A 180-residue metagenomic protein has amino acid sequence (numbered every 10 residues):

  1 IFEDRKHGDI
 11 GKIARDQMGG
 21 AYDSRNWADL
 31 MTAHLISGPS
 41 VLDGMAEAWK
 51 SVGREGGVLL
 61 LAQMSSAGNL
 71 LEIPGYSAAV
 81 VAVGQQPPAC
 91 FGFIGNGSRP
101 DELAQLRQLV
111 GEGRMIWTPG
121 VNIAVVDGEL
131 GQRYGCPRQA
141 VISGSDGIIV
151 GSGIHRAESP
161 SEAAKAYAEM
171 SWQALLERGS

Functional and structural regions predicted by a protein language model:
I1-F2, V58, I116, I148: Hydrophobic beta-strand scaffold residues
D4, M31, L106, A140 (+2 more regions): Conserved, mostly hydrophobic/aromatic
R5, V121, G153: Active-site metal-binding loops of divalent metal-dependent hydrolases
K6-M115, I123-V126: Conserved anion-binding
D16, S40, G75, Q132-G135 (+2 more regions): Conserved active-site and cofactor/substrate-binding residues in soluble primary-metabolism enzymes
N26, E47-S51, D146, E169-L176: Generic secondary-structure signature for well-ordered alpha-helical cores
W117-Y134, R138-V150: Catalytic-face loop-and-helix region of soluble metabolic enzyme cores
V141-G144, G153-S180: C-terminal helical cap(s) of enzyme catalytic domains, especially alpha/beta-barrels
